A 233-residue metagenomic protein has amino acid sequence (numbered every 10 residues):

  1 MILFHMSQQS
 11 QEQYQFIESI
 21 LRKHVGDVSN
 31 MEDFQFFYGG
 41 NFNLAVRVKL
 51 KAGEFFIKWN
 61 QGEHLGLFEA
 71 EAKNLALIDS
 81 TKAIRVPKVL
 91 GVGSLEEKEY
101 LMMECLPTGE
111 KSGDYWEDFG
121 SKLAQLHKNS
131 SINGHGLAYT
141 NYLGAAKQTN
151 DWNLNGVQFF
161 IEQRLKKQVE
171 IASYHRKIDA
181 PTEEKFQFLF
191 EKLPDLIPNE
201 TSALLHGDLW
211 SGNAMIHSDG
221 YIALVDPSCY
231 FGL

Functional and structural regions predicted by a protein language model:
M1-H5: Short, Lys/Arg-enriched N-terminal segments with co-localized hydrophobic residues within the first ~10-30 amino acids
Q8-Q9, E63-G66, D114, K177 (+1 more regions): Short, surface-exposed alpha-helical recognition segments that flank or form part of ligand/macromolecule-binding
E12-V28, S131-L204, H217: An alpha-helical support segment within catalytic cores of ATP-dependent transferases
D27-Q35: Conserved N-terminal boundary motif of the eukaryotic protein kinase catalytic domain
N30, N41, R85, L205 (+1 more regions): Short beta-strand or tight-loop elements that sit immediately N-terminal to catalytic metal-binding acidic residues
Q35-L154, Q158: ATP-binding pocket architecture of kinase catalytic cores
L44-V48, I57, E184-L233: Active-site acidic catalytic loop and adjacent metal/ATP-binding pocket of ATP-dependent phosphoryl transfer enzymes
K51-G53, L106, Q163-L165, S218-Y221: Short loop segments at secondary-structure junctions
